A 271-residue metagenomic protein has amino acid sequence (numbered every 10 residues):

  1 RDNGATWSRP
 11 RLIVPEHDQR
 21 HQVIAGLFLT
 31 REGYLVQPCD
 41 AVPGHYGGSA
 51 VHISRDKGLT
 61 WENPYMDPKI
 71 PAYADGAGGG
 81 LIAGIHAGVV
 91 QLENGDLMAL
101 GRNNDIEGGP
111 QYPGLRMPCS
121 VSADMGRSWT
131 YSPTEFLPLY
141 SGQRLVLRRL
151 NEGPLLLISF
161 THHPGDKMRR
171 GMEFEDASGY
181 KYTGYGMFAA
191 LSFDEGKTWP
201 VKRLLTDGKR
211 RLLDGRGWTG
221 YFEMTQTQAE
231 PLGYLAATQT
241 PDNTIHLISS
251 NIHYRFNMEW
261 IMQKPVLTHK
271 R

Functional and structural regions predicted by a protein language model:
R1-R271: Asp-box/BNR beta-propeller blade signature and adjacent active/binding-site loops in extracellular glycan-interacting
